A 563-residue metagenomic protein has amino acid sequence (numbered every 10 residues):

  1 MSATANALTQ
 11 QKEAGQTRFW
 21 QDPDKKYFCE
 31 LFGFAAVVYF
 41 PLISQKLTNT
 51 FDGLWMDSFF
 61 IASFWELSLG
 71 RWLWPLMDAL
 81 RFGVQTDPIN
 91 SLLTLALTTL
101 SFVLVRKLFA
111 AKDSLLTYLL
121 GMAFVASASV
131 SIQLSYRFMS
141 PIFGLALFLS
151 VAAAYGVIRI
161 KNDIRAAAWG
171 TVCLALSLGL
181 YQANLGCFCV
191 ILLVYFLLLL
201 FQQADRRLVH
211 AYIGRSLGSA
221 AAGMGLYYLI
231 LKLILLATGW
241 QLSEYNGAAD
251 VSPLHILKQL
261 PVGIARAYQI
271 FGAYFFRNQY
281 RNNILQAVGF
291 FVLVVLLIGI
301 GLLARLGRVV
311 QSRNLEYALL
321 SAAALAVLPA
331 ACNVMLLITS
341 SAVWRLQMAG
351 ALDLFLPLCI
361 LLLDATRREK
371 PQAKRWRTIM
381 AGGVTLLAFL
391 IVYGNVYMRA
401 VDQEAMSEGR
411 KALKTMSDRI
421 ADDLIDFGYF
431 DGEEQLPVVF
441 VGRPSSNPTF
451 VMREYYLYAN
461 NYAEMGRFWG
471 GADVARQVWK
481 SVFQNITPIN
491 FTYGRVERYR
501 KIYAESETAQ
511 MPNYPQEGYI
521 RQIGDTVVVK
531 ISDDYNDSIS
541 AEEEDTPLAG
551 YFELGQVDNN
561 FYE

Functional and structural regions predicted by a protein language model:
W20-T50, A221-L235: Transmembrane signal-anchor helices characteristic of membrane glycosylation enzymes that use polyprenol
N49-Q85, I213, L217-A304: Membrane-lumen/periplasm interface segments of multi-pass, membrane-embedded glycan/lipid transferases
L67, R71, T94-L97, L115-I158 (+3 more regions): Membrane-interface micro-motifs in multi-pass membrane enzymes
S150-A167, L199-R206: Membrane-interface transmembrane helices that cradle and orient dolichyl/undecaprenyl
R165-A168, A365-Y397: Signature aromatic-anchored transmembrane alpha helix within multi-pass, membrane-resident enzymes that catalyze glycan
A166-Q182, C187, L193: Membrane-interface alpha helices of multi-pass inner-membrane proteins
C187-A221: Perimembrane helix-loop-helix junctions
L387-L457, E563: Membrane-embedded, lumen/periplasm-facing catalytic core of multi-pass transferases that use lipid-linked donors
